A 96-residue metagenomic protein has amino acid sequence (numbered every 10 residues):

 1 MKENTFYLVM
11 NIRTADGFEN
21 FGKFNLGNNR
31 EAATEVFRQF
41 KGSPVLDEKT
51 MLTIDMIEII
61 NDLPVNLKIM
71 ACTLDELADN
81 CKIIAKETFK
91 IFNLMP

Functional and structural regions predicted by a protein language model:
M1-F21: Short aromatic-glycine-(Arg/Gly/Cys) micro-motifs in beta-strand/loop hairpins
K2-E3, A33-V36, A85-T88: A general marker of short, structured functional hotspots
L8, A33, I54-M56: Generic structural hydrophobic/aromatic packing signal, biased to beta-strands
N11-A15, N29, I59-D62: Generic structural motif
F18-E31: A short, exposed loop/beta-hairpin motif centered on an aromatic-Gly-Thr core
N28-P44, L94: Charged, amphipathic alpha-helical segments
G42-P96: Short, mixed-charge low-complexity intrinsically disordered segments
